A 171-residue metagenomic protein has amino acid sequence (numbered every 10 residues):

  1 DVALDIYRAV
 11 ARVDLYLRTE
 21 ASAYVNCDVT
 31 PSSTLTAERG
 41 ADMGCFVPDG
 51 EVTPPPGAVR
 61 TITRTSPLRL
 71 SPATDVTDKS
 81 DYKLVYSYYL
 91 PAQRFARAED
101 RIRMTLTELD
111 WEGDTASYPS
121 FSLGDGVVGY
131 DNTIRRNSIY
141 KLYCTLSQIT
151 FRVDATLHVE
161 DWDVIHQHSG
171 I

Functional and structural regions predicted by a protein language model:
D1-D5, R12-R136, S169-I171: Tryptophan-paired
I139: Short, well-ordered, aromatic-rich surface patches in folded extracellular/luminal domains
Y143-I171: Intrinsically disordered, low-complexity repeat and linker tracts
